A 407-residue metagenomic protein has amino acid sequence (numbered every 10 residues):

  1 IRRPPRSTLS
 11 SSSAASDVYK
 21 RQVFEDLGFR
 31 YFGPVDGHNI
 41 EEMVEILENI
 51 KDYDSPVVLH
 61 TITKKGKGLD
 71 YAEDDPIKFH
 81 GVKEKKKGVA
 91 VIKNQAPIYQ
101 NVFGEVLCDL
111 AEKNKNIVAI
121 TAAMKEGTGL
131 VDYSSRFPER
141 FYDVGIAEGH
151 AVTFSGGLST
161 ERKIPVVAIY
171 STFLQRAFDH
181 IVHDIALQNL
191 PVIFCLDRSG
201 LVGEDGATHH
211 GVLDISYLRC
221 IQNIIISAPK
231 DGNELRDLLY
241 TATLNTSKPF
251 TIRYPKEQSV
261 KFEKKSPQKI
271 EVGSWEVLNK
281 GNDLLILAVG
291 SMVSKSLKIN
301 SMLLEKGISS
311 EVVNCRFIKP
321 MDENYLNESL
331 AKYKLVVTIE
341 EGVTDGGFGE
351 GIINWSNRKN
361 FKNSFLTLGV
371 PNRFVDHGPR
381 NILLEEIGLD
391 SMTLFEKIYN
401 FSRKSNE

Functional and structural regions predicted by a protein language model:
I1-A15, Y19: Single conserved hydrophobic/aromatic residue that forms the stacking wall/gate of nucleotide- or nucleobase-binding
Q22, F29-I46, D52-D237, T241-S247 (+1 more regions): Thiamine diphosphate
E25-D26, G33-P34, H38-Y53, T246-S247 (+1 more regions): Long hydrophobic segments that form regular secondary structure
H60-K65, I193-D197, R253-P255, L287-A288 (+2 more regions): Short beta-strand segments
K85-A96, G203-D205, I225, V343 (+1 more regions): Peripheral docking tails and interdomain loops at the edges of cofactor- or intermediate-handling domains
V118-I120, L285-L287, V337: Conserved beta-strand elements of the Class I
D143-V144, L297-S329: Generic long, charged, amphipathic alpha-helical segments
Q258-E276, E407: Aromatic-enriched
